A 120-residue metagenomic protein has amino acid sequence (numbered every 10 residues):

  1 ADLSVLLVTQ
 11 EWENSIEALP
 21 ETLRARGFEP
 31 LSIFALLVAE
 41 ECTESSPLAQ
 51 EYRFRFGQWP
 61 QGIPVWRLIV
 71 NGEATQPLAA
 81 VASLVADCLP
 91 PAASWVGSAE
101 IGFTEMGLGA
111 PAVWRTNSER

Functional and structural regions predicted by a protein language model:
A1, Q61, V81-A86, P90-S94: Generic ordered-secondary-structure signal
A1-E21: Short, extreme N-terminal segment that most often corresponds to the first beta-strand
A1-L7, P64-V70, V85: Short, structured motif recognition centered on aromatic/hydrophobic residues
V5-E11, G72-A74, L89: Beta-strand elements of well-folded, non-transmembrane domains
I16-A18, A79-S83: Charge-rich, low-aromatic oligomerization/scaffolding segments with amphipathic character
P20-L31, A86-W95: A common structural junction motif
R24-P77, G107-R120: Short, intrinsically disordered low-complexity segments
A86-R120: Acidic, proline/glycine-rich low-complexity IDRs
